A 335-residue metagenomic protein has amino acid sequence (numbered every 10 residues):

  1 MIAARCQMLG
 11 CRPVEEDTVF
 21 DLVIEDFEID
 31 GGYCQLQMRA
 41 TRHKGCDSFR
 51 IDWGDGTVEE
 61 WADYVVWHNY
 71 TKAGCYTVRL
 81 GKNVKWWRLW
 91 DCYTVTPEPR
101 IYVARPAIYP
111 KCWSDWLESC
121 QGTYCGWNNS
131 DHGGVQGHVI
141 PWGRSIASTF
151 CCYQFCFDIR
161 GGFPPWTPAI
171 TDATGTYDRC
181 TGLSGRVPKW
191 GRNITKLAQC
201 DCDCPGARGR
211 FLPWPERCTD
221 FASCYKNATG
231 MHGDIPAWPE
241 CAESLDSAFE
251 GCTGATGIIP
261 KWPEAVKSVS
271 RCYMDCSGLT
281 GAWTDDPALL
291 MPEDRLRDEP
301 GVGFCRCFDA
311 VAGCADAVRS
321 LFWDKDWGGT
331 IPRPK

Functional and structural regions predicted by a protein language model:
M1-P13: Short, intrinsically disordered N-terminal pre-domain segments
C11-K335: Solvent-exposed loop and capping/linker segments of extracellular ligand-binding repeat ectodomains
